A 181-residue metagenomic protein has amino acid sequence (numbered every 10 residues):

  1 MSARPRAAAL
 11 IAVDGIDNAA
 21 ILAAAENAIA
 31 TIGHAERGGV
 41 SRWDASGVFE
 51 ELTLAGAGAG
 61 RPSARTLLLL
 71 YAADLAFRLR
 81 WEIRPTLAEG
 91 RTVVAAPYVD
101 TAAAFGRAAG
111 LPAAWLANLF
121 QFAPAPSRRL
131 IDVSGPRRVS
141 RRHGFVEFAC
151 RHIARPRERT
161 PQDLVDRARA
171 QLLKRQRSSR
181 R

Functional and structural regions predicted by a protein language model:
M1-R6, I11, A20-G33, P136-R181: NTP-dependent small-molecule kinase module
R6-A7, A88-G90, P124-P126, V146-F148: Short loop/turn elements that form and flank the Walker-type P-loop nucleotide-binding site in RecA-like NTPase cores
L10, T92, L130: Hydrophobic "anchor" residues on beta-strands that sit immediately upstream of conserved functional sites
G15-I16: P-loop (Walker A) phosphate-binding loop of NTP-binding proteins
I32, G56, R78, E82-T86 (+5 more regions): Hydrophobic helix-cap positions at the C-terminus of alpha-helices in RecA-like/P-loop ATPase nucleotide-binding cores
E36-W115: ATP-dependent small-molecule kinase phosphotransfer cores that center on conserved nucleotide phosphate-binding segments
G39-R42, I131-D132, A154: Structural signal for conserved beta-strand scaffold positions within catalytic alpha/beta enzyme cores
A95-Y98, L116-V139: Conserved phosphate-donor/acceptor-positioning beta-strand/loop module used by diverse small-molecule
